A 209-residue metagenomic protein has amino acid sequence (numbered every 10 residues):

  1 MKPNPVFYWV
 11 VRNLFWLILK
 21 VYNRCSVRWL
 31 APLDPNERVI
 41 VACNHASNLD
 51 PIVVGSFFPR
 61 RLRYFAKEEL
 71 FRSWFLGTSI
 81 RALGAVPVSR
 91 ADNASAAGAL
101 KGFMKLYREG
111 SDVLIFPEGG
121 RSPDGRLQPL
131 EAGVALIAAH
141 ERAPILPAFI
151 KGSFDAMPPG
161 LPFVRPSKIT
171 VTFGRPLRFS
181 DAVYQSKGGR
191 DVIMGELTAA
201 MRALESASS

Functional and structural regions predicted by a protein language model:
M1-P35, V53, R60, S73-L83: A transmembrane-helix-recognition feature enriched in membrane-embedded lipid enzymes and envelope glyco-/phospholipid
M1-V6, E37, A97-S209: Non-catalytic C-terminal accessory region of glycerolipid acyltransferases and related lyso-lipid remodeling enzymes
L14-F15, L83-R90, P117-R121: Short, basic, glycine/proline-bearing loop/turn elements
L17-Y22, V41-A42, R90-A94, D124: Short, flexible loop segments at the rims of nucleotide/cofactor-binding pockets, characterized by
K20-R28, S95-A97, S153-D155: Short gly/ser/thr-rich secondary-structure transition/capping motifs
C25, R60-R61, V86, G110 (+1 more regions): Secondary-structure boundary/capping positions in well-ordered alpha/beta enzyme cores
A31, E68, S89, F149 (+1 more regions): Residues at the C-termini of beta-strands that transition into short coil/loop
D34-N93: Catalytic core of membrane glycerolipid acyltransferases/transacylases, capturing the structured, soluble-facing
